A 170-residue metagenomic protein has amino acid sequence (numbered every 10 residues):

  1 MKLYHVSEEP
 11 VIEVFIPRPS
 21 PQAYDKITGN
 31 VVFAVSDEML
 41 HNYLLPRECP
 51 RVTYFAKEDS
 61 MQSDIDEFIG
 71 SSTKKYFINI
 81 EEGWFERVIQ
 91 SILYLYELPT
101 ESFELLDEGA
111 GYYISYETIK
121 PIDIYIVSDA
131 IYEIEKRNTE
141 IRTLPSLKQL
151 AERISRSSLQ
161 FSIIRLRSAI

Functional and structural regions predicted by a protein language model:
M1, V31, L93-L95: Extracellular structured ligand-interaction cores
M1-G29, P46-R47: ADP-ribose/NAD+-binding catalytic cleft of ART/PARP-like enzymes
E8-P10, A34, T100: Short, flexible loop/turn elements at secondary-structure junctions
E13-F15, N42-L44, L105-D107: Short helix/loop capping segments that flank catalytic or ligand/cofactor-binding pockets
A23-D25, V32, W84-V88: A general structural signal for short secondary-structure junctions and capping/turn motifs
T28-E48: Amphipathic alpha-helical packing elements
R47-I170: Conserved NAD+-utilizing ADP-ribose enzyme module
